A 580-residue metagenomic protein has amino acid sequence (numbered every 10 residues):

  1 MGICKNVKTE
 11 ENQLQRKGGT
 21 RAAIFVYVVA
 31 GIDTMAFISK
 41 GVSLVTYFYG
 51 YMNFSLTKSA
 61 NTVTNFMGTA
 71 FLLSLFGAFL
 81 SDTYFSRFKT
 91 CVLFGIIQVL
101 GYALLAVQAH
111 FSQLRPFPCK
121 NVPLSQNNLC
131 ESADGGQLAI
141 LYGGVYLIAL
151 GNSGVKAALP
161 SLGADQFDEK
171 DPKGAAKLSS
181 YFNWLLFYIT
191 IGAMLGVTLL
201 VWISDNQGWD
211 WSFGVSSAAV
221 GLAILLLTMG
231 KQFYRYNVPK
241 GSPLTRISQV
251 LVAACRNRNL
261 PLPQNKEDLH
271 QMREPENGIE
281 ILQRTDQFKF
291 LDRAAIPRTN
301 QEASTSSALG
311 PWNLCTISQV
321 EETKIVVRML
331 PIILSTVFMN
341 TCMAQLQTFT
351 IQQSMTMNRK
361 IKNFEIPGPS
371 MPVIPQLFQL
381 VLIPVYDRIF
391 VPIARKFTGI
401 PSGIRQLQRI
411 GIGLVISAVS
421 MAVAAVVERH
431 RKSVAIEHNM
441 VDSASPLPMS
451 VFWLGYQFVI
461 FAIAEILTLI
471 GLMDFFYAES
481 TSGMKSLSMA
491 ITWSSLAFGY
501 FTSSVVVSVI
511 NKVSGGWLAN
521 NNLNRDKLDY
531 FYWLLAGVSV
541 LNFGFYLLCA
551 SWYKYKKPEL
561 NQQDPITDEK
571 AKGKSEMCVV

Functional and structural regions predicted by a protein language model:
M1-K120, C130-V580: Hydrophobic transmembrane alpha-helices of multi-pass solute transporters/permeases
